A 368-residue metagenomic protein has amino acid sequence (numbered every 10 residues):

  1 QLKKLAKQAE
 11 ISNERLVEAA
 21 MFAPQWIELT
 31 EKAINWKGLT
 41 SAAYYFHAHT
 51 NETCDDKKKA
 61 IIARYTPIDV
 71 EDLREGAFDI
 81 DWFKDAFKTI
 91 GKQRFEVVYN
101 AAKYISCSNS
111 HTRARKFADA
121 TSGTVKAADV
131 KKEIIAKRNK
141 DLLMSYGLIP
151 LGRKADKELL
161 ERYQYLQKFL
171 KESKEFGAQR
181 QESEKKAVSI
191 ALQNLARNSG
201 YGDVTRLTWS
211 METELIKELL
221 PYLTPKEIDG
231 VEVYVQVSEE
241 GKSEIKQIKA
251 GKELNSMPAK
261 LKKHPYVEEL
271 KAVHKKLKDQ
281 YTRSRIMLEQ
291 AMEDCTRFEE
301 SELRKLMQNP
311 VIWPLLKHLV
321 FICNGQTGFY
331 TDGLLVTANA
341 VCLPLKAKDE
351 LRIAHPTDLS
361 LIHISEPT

Functional and structural regions predicted by a protein language model:
Q1-D156, L160-T368: Non-catalytic terminal/accessory regions
